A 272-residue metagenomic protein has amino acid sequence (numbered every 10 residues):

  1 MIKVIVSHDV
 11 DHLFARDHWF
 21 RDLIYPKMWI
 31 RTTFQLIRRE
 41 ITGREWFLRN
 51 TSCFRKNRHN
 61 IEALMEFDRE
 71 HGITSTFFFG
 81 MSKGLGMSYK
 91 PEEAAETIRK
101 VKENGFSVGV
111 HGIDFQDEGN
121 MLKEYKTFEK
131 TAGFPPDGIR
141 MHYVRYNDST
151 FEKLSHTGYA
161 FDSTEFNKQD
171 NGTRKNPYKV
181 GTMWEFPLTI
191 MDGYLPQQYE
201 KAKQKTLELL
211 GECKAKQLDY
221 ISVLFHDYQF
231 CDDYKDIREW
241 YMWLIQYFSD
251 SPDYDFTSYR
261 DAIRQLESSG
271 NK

Functional and structural regions predicted by a protein language model:
M1-W184, K201-I221, C231-K272: Catalytic alpha-helical scaffold of carbohydrate-active enzymes acting on polysaccharides/glycoconjugates
E185-Q197: Positively charged, amphipathic and often flexible ligand-engagement surfaces
L224: Short acidic (Asp/Glu) and glycine-rich catalytic loops that position anionic groups and cofactors
D227: Catalytic cores of NTP-dependent nucleotidyl/adenyl transfer enzymes across multiple folds
